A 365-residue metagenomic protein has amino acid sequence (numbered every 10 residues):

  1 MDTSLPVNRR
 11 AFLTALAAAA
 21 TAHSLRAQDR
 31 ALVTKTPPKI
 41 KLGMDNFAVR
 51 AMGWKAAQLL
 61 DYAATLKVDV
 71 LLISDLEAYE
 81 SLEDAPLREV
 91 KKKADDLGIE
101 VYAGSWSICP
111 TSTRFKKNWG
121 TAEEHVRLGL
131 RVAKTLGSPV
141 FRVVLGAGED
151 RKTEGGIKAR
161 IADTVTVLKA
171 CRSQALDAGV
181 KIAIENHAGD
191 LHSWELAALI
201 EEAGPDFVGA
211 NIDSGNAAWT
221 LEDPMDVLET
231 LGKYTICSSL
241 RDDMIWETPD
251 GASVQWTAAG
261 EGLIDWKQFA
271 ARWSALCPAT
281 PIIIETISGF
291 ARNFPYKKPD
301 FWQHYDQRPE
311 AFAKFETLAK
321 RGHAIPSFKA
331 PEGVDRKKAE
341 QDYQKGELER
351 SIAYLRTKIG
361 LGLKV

Functional and structural regions predicted by a protein language model:
D2-P6, R10-S24, Q28-K41, A57-Q58 (+3 more regions): Histidine-acidic metal/acid-base catalytic patches
L16-A22, T34-P37, L60, K93-E100 (+2 more regions): Active-site acidic/histidine proton-transfer and metal-coordination neighborhood in alpha/beta enzyme cores
I40-D45, L71-I73, V101-S105, F141-V143 (+4 more regions): Hydrophobic faces of well-ordered beta-strands that scaffold small-molecule active sites in alpha/beta enzyme cores
G43-K55, T111-E123: Active-site mouth loops of central-metabolism enzymes
F47-V49, L76-A78, W106-C109, G146-G148 (+4 more regions): Active-site beta-loop-alpha junctions enriched in small/polar residues
Q58-L76, G137: Catalytic domains of carbohydrate-active enzymes, especially glycoside hydrolases
L72-K91, G148-K152: Glycine-rich, proline-tolerant flexible connector loops at the mouths of alpha/beta enzymes
S81-E89, K117-H125, G155-D163, L191 (+2 more regions): Alpha-helix N-cap and loop-to-helix initiation/capping positions
